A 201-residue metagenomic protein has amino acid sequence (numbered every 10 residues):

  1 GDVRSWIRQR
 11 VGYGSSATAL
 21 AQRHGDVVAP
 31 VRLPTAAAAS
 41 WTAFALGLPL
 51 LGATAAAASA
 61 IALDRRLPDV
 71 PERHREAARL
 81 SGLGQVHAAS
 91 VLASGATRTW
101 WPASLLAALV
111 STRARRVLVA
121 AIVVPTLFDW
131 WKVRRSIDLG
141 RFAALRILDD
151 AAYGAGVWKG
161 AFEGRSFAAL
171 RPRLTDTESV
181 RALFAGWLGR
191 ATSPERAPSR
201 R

Functional and structural regions predicted by a protein language model:
G1-I7, S16, L20: Active-site donor/metal-binding and catalytic loop motifs of nucleotide-sugar-dependent glycosylation enzymes
R10-A17, R75-S81: Juxtamembrane amphipathic/hinge helix adjacent to a transmembrane helix
A19, R23-D26, G160: Negatively charged linear elements and acidic catalytic determinants
H24-T35, L46, S94-T99: Membrane-penetrating hydrophobic segments
A29, E163, F167-L170: Structured alpha-helical bundle/scaffold domains in large eukaryotic membrane-trafficking regulators
A36-A38, A144: Alpha-helical membrane-protein architecture signal
A43-E163: Membrane-embedded multi-pass helical conduit in multi-pass membrane proteins, especially envelope-biosynthetic
F167-R201: Actinobacteria-biased recognition of intrinsically disordered, low-complexity terminal regions
